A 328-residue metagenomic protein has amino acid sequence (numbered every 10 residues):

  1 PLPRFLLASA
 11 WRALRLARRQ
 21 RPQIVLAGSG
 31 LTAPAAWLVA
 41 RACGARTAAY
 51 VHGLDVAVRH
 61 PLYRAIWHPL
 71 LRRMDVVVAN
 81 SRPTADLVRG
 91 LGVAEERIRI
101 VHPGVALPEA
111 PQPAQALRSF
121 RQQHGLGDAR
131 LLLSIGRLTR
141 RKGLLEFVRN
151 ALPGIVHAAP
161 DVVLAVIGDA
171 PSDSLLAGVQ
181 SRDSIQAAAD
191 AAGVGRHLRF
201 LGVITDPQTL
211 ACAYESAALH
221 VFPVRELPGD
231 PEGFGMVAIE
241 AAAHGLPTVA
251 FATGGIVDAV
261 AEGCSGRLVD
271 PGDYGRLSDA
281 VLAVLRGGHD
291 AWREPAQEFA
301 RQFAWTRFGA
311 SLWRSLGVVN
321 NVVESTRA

Functional and structural regions predicted by a protein language model:
A27-T32: Short His-centered aromatic/hydrophobic patch
P83, G104: Carbohydrate-associated surface elements
P111-L126: A short helix/loop element that forms part of the nucleotide-sugar donor recognition site in Leloir-type
L126-K142, V148, L152-P153, A165-I167: Conserved donor-binding/catalytic core segment of Leloir-type glycosyltransferases
G168, A177-I204, Q208: Nucleotide-activated donor-binding/catalytic signature segment of Leloir-type glycosyltransferases, i.e., the conserved
H197, V203, E215-D230, L246: Acidic donor-binding loop of glycosyltransferase active sites
A238-A243, P247-A250, V260: Short hydrophobic beta-strand element within catalytic cores of glycosyltransferases and related nucleotide-activated
E262-G263, R267-Y274, L282-G288: Conserved acidic donor-binding segment of nucleotide-sugar-dependent glycosyltransferases
